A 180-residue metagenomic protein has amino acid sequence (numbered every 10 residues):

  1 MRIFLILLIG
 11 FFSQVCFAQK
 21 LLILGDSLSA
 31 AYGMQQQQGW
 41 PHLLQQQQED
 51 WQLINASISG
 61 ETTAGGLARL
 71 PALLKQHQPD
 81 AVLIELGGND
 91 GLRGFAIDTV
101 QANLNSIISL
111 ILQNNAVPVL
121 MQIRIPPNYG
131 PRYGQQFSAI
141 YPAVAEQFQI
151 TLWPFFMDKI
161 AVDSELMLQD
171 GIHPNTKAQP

Functional and structural regions predicted by a protein language model:
R2-F4, A18-Q19: N-terminal secretory targeting signals
I3-F12: Sec-dependent N-terminal signal peptides
I3-F4, P41, L67, Q101: Short, well-ordered alpha-helical scaffold segments within catalytic/effector domains
S13, Q36-Q37, Y133: Single-residue recognition of alpha-helix boundary sites
F17-T63, L67-Q78: Serine-esterase "nucleophile elbow" of acetyl-processing enzymes
Q46-Q47, L67-P180: Alpha-helical cap/lid subdomain in secreted, periplasmic, or secretory-pathway luminal O-acyl-processing enzymes
